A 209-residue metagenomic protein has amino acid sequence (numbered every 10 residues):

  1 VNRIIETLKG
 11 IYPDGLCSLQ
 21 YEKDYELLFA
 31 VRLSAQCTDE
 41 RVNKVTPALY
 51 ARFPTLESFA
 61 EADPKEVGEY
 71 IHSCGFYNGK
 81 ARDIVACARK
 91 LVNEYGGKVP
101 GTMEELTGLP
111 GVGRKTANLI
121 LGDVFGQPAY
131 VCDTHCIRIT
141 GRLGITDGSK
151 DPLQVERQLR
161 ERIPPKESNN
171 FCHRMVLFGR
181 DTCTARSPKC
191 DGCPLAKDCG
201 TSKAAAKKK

Functional and structural regions predicted by a protein language model:
V1-K208: Catalytic cores of DNA base-excision repair glycosylases
